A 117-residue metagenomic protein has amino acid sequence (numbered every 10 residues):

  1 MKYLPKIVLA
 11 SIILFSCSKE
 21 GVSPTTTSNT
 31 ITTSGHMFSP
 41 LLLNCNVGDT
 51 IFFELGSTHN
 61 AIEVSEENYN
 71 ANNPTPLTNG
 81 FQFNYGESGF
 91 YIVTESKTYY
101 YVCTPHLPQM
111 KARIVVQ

Functional and structural regions predicted by a protein language model:
M1-S16: Sec-dependent bacterial lipoprotein signal peptides
C17-Q117: Extracytoplasmic copper-binding redox domains, predominantly the cupredoxin/blue-copper superfamily
